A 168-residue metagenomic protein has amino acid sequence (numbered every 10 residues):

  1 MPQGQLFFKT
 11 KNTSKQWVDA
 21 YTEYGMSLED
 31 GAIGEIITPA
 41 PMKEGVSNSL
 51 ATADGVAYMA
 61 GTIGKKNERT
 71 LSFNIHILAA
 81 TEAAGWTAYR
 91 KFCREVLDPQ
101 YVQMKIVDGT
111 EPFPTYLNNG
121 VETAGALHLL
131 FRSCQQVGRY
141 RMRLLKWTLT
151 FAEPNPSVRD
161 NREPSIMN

Functional and structural regions predicted by a protein language model:
M1-N168: Extracellular/virion structural assembly segments
